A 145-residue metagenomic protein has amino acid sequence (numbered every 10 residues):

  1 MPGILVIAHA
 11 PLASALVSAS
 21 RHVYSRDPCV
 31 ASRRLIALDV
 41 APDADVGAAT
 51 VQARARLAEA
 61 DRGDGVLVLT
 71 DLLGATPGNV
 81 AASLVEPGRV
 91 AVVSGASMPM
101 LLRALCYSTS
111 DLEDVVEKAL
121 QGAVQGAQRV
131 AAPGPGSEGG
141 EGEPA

Functional and structural regions predicted by a protein language model:
M1-A145: N-terminal loops that bind phosphate or other acidic moieties and the adjacent beta-alpha structural core
